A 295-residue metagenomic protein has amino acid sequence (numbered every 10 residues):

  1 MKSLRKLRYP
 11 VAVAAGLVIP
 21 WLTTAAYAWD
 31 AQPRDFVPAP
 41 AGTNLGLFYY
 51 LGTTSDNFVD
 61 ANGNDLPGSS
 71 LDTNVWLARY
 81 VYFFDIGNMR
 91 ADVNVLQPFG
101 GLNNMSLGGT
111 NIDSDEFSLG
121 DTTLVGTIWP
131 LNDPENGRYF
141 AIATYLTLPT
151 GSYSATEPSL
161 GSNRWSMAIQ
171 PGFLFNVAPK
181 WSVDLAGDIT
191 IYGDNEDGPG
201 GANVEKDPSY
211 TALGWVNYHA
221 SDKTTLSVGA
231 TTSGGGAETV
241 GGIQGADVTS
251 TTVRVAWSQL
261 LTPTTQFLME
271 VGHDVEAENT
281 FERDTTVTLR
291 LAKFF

Functional and structural regions predicted by a protein language model:
W21-L47, T53-S55: Outer-membrane beta-barrel biogenesis signature
R34-G42, F83-D92, L131-Y139, P179-W181 (+2 more regions): Short loop/turn motifs that connect adjacent beta-strands in outer-membrane beta-barrel proteins
G42, S70-W76, M89, D113-T122 (+5 more regions): Residues that define the transmembrane beta-barrel architecture of outer-membrane proteins
G46-G52, V93-F99, I142-L148, L185-I191 (+4 more regions): Transmembrane beta-barrel strands of outer-membrane/channel proteins
F48, A78-Y82, L124-P130, T144 (+5 more regions): Residues on the lipid-exposed face of transmembrane beta-strands in outer-membrane beta-barrel proteins
T53-V75, T110-S114, E157-P158: Surface-exposed strand-loop-strand hairpins of Gram-negative outer-membrane beta-barrel proteins
S55, V59, D65, N203-F295: Outer membrane beta-barrel transmembrane domains
G100-E205: Outer-membrane pore/translocation modules
